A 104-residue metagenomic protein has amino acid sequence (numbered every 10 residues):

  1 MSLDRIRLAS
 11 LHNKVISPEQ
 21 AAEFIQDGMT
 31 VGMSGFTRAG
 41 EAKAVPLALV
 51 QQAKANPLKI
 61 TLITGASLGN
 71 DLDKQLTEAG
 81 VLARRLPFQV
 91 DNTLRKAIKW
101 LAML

Functional and structural regions predicted by a protein language model:
M1-L104: Conserved alpha/beta enzyme-core scaffold
